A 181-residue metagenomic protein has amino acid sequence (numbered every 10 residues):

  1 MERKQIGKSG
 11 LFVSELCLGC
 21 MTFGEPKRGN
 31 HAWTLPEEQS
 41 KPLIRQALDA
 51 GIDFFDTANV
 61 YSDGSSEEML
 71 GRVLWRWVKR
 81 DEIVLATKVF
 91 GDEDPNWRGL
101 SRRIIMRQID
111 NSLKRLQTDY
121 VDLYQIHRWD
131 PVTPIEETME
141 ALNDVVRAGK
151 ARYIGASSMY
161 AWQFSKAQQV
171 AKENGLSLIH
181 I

Functional and structural regions predicted by a protein language model:
M1-I83, R147: N-terminal binding-site loop/beta-alpha segment at the start of enzyme catalytic domains that lines or forms
M21-F23, A58-V60, K88-D92, I126-W129 (+1 more regions): Active-site beta-loop-alpha junctions enriched in small/polar residues
E25-E38, D92-R103, V132: Active-site mouth loops of central-metabolism enzymes
W33-A47, L100-R115, S165: Short, acidic/polar
S66-W75, T133-A141, Y160-G175: Distinct, well-ordered alpha-helical segments
V73-D81, K114-Q117, V146, A171-G175: Acidic (Asp/Glu)-rich catalytic clusters
K114-T133: Active-site groove signature of glycoside hydrolases
I179-I181: Conserved small/polar residues in nucleotide/adenosyl-binding loops
